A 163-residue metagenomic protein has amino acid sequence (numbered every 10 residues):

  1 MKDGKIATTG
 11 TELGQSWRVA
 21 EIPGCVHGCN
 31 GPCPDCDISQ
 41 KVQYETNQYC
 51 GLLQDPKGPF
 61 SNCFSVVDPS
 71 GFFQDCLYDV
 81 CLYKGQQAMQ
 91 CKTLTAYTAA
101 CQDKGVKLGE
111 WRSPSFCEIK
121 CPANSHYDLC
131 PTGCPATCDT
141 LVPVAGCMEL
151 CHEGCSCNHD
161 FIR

Functional and structural regions predicted by a protein language model:
M1-R163: Extracellular/secreted glycoprotein ectodomains characterized by long, lumenal stretches of O-glycosylated
